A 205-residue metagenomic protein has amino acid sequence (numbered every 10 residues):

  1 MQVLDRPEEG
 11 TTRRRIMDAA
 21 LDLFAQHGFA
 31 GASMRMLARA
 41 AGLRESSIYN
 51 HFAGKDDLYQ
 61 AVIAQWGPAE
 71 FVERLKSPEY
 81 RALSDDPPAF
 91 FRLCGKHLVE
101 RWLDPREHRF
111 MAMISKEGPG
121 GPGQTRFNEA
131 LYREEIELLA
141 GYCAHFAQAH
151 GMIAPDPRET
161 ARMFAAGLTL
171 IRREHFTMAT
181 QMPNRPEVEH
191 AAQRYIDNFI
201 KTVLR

Functional and structural regions predicted by a protein language model:
M1-Q2, L93, H97, E137 (+2 more regions): C-terminal peripheral helix-coil segments that are non-catalytic and often amphipathic
M1-T11: N-terminal intrinsically disordered/low-complexity leader segments
R15, D22-D57, A61-V62: Helix-turn-helix
A30-G31, Q148-P155: Short, charged helix-capping/linker segments at alpha-helix termini
A64-E70: Short, basic, alpha-helical segments at the C-terminal edge of helix-turn-helix-like DNA-binding modules
R74-H108, P157-F164: Hydrophobic alpha-helical connector segments
A89, D104-P105, R109-A112, P122-A149 (+3 more regions): Amphipathic alpha-helical packing segments from all-alpha helical-bundle domains
K96-L103, M111-G120, F199-T202: Helix-loop "lid/cap" segments that line or gate small-molecule binding pockets
